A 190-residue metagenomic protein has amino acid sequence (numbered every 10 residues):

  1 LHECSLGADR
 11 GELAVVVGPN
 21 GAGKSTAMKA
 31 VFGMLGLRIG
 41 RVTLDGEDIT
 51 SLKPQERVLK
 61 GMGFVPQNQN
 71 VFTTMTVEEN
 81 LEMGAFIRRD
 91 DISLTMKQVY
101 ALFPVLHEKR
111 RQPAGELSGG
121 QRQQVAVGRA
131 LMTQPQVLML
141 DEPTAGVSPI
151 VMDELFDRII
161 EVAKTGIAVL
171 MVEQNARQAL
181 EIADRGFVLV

Functional and structural regions predicted by a protein language model:
L1-V190: Glycine-rich phosphate-binding loops of nucleotide-dependent enzymes
